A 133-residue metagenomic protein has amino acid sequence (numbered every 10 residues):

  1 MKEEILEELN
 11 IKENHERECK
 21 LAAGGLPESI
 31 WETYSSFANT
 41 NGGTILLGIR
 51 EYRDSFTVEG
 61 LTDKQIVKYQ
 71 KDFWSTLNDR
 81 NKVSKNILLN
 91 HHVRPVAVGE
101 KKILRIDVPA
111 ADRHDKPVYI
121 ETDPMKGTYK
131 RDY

Functional and structural regions predicted by a protein language model:
M1-Y133: Conserved N-terminal catalytic/coupling substructures associated with nucleotide/phosphate chemistry
